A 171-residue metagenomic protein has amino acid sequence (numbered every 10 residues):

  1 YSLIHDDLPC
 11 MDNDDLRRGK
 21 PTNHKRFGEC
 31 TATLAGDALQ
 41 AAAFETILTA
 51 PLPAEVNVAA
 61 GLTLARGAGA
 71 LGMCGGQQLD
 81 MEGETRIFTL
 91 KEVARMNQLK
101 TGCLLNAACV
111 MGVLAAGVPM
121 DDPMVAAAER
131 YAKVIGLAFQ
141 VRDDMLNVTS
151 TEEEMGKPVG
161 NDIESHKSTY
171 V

Functional and structural regions predicted by a protein language model:
Y1-V171: All-alpha prenyltransferase/terpene-synthase fold signal
